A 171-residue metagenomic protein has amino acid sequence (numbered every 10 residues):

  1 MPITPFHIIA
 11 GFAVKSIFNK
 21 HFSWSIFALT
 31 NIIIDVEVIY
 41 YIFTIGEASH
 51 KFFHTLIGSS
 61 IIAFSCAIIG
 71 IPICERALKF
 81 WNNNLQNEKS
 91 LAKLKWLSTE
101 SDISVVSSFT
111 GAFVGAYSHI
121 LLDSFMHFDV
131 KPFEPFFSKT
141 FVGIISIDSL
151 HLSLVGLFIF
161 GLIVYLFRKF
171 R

Functional and structural regions predicted by a protein language model:
M1-R171: N-terminal membrane-targeting hydrophobic helices
